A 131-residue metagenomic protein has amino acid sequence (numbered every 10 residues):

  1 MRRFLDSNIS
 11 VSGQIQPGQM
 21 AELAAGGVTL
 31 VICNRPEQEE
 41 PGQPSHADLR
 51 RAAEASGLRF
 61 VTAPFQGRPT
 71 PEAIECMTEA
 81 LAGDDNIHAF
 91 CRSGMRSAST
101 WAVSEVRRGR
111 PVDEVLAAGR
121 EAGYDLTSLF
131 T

Functional and structural regions predicted by a protein language model:
M1-H88, S99-T131: Cys-dependent protein tyrosine phosphatase-like superfamily
C91: Short cysteine clusters
